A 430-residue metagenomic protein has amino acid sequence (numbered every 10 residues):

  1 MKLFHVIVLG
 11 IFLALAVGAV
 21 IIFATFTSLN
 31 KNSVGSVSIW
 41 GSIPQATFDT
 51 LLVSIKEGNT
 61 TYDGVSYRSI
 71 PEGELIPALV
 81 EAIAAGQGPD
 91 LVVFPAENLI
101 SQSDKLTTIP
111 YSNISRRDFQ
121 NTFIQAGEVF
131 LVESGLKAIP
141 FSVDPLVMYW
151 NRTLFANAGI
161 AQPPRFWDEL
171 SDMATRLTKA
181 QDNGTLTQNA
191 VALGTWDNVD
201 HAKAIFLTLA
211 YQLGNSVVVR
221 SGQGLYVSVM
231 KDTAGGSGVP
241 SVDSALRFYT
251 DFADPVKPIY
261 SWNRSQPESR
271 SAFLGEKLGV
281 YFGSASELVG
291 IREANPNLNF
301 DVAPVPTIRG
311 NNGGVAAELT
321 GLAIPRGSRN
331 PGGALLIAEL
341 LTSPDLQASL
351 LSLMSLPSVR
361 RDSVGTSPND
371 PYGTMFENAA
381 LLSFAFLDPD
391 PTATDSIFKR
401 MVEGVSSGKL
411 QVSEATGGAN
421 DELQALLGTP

Functional and structural regions predicted by a protein language model:
K2-A24, A379-P430: Conserved C-terminal helix/tail region of periplasmic/extracytoplasmic solute-binding proteins
S33-P44, D63-R68, L91, N189-V191: Short, well-ordered beta-strand elements
E57-F123, V129-L131, T153-R165, A272 (+2 more regions): Extracytoplasmic "Venus flytrap"/periplasmic binding protein-like
S66, A158, D254-V256, G283-E287 (+3 more regions): Extracytoplasmic/periplasmic substrate-recognition and gating elements
F94-V147, T187, A202-Q212, D301-A303 (+1 more regions): Hinge/lid segment of periplasmic solute-binding proteins
K137-F141, L146, S171-M230, L278: Extracytoplasmic/periplasmic solute-binding protein
M173-A174, R220-W262: Glycine-centered hinge/linker elements that transmit conformational signals in sensory and ligand-binding systems
P296, A303, L351-R400, G404: Long, aromatic- and glycine/proline-rich binding clefts that accommodate carbohydrate-like moieties
